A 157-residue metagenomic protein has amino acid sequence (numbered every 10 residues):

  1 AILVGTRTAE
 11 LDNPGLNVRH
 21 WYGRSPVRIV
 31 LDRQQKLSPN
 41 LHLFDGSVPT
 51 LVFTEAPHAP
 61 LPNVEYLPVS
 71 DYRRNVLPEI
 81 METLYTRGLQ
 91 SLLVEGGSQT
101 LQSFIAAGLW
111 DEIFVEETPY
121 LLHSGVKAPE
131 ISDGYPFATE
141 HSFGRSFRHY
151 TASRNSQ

Functional and structural regions predicted by a protein language model:
A1-Q157: Enzymes that bind and transform nitrogen-containing heteroaromatic metabolites
